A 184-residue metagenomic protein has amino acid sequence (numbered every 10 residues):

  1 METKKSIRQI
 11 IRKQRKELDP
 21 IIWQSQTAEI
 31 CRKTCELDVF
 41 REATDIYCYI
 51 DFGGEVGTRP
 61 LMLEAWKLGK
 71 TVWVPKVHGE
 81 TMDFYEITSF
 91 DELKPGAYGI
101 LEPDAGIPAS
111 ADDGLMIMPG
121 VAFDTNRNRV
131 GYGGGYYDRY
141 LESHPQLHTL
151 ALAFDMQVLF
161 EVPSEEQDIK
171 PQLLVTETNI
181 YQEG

Functional and structural regions predicted by a protein language model:
M1-A109: N-terminal active-site beta-alpha-beta segment that forms phosphate/nucleotide-binding and substrate-recognition loops
E80-G184: Conserved phosphate- and dinucleotide-binding cores of soluble alpha/beta proteins, encompassing both enzyme active
